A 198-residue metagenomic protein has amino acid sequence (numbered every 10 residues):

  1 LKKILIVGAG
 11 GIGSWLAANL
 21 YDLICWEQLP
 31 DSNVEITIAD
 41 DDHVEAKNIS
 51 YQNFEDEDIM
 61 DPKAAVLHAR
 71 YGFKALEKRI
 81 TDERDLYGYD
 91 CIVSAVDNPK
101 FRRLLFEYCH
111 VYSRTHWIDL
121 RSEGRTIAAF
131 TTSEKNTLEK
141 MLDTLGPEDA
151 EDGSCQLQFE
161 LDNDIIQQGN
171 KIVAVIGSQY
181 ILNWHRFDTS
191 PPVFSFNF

Functional and structural regions predicted by a protein language model:
L1-I12, L16, C25-P30, Y87-G88 (+1 more regions): Glycine-rich phosphate/adenylate-binding loop
L20: Aromatic pocket-lining residues of Rossmann-like dinucleotide-binding sites
S32-Y71: Glycine-rich phosphate-binding loop and adjoining beta1-alpha1-beta2 segment of Rossmann-like nucleotide-binding folds
I49, I80, S122: Hydrophobic pocket-lining residues within nucleotide cofactor-binding pockets
I59-K63, D97, V173: Soluble or luminal CAZymes and related metallo-dependent hydrolases
L76-R84: Conserved SAM/SAH-binding loop
I80, D97-N98: N-terminal glycine-rich "phosphate-gripper" loop used for MgATP/nucleotide binding and carboxylate activation
